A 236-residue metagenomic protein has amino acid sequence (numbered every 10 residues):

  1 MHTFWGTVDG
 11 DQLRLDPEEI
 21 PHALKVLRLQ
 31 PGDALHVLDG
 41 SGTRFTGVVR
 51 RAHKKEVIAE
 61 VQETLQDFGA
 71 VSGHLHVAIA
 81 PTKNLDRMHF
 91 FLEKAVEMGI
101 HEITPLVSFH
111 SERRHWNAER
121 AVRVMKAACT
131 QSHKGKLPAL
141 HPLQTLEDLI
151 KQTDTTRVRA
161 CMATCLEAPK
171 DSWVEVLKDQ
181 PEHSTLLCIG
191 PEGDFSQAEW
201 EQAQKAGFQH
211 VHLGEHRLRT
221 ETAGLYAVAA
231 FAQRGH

Functional and structural regions predicted by a protein language model:
M1-Q66: N-terminal positively charged helical leader segments and presequences
D11, P31-D33, T43-F45, K55-V57 (+4 more regions): A generic structural signal for short beta-strands and their flanking turns/coil linkers
A59, L137-H141, H210: Generic structural signal for residues in well-ordered beta-strands
T64, S108-S111, E192, E215-H216: Short, ordered loop/turn segments at secondary-structure junctions
F68-M162: RNA substrate-binding interface of SAM-dependent RNA methyltransferases
C161-Q202, F208-L213: Active-site/ligand-binding-proximal alpha/beta "capping" segment
Q197-H236: Structured adenosyl-cofactor binding patch, chiefly the S-adenosyl-L-methionine
